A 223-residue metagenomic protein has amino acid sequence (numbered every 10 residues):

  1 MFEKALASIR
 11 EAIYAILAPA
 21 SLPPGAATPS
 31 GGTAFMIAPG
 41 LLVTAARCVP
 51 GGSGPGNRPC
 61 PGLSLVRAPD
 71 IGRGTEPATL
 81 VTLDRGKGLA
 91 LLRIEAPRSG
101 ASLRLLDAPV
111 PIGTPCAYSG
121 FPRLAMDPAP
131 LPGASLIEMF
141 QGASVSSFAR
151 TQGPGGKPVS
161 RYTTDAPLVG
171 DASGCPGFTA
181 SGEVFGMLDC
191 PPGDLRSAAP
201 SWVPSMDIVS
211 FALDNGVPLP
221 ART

Functional and structural regions predicted by a protein language model:
F2, A18-P39, A45, T75-E76 (+1 more regions): A conserved glycine-rich beta-strand in the N-terminal activation segment of trypsin-fold
A5-L6, A34, L105-P109: Short, surface-exposed secondary-structure edge patches
L6, I37, F178-T223: C-terminal subregion of chymotrypsin/trypsin-like serine protease catalytic domains
L6-P23, Y118: A short, Trp-centered hydrophobic/proline-enriched beta-strand micro-motif
I16, A34, G40, T44 (+9 more regions): Terminal peptide-recognition signature
T28-G31, V169-S173: Short, small/polar residue-rich loop motifs at catalytic or cofactor-binding pockets
G31, A38-R85: Catalytic-histidine neighborhood of serine endopeptidases, predominantly the chymotrypsin-like S1/PA family
A101-Y162, P167-A172, D189-P200: Flexible, gly/ser-rich surface segments that form the specificity/activation loops bordering the active-site cleft
